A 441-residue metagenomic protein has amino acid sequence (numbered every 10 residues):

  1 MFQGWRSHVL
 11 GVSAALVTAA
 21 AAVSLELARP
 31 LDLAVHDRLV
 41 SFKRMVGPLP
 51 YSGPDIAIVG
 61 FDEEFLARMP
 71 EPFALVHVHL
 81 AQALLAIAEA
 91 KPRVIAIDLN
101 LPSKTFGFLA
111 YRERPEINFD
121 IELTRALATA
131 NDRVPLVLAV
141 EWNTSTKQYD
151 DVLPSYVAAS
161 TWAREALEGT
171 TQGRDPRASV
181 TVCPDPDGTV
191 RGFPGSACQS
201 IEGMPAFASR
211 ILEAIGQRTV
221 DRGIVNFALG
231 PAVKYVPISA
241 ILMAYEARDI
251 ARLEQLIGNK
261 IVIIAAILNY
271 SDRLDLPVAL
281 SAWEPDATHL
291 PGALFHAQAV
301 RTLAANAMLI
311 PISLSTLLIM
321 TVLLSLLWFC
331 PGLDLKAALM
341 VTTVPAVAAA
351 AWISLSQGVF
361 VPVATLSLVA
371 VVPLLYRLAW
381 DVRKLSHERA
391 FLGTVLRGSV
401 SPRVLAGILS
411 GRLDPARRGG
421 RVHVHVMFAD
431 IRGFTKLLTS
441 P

Functional and structural regions predicted by a protein language model:
F2-R222, I257-K336: Non-transmembrane functional regions of envelope-associated proteins
P48-L49, L253-E254, P415-G420, V426: Replace "in large, NTP-powered and nucleic-acid-processing enzymes" with "in large, NTP-powered factors and other
A57, V422-K436: Active-site-flanking beta-strand signature of metal-NTP-handling nucleotidyl enzymes and homologous cyclase-like
E71-L75, E113-E116, P237-A244, R403-L405: Short, flexible loop segments at the rims of nucleotide/cofactor-binding pockets, characterized by
P102, N269, I431-T439: Short acidic, Gly/Ser-rich segments with clustered Asp/Glu that frequently serve as metal-coordination loops in enzyme
A214-R252: Substrate-access "cap/lid" subdomains that shape and gate the entrance to catalytic or ligand-binding pockets
P311-W380: Transmembrane alpha-helical segments that form the functional core of multipass membrane systems
L366-V422, K436-S440: Regulatory cytosolic signal-relay segments
